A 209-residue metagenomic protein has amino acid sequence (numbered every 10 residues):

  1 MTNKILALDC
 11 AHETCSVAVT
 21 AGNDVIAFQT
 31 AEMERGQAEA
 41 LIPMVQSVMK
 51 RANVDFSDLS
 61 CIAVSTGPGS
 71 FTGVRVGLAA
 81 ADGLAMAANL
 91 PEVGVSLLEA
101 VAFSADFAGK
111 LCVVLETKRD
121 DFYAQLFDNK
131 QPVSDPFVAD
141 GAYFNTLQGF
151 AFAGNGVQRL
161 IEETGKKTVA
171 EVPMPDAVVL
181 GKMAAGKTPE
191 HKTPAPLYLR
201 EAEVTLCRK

Functional and structural regions predicted by a protein language model:
M1-V25, G36-E39, V93-K209: Oxyanion-binding and handling regions
T2, L59-I62: Phosphate-coordination loops involved in phosphoryl transfer and adenosine-cofactor binding
A27-T30: Short amphipathic
Q37-A52, L98: Short, well-ordered amphipathic alpha-helical segments that serve as non-catalytic structural scaffolds within diverse
V45-S60, T146-F150: Phosphate/pyrophosphate-binding loops at sites that engage ATP/ADP/AMP, CoA/4′-phosphopantetheine, polyphosphate
K50-D58, M86-V95: Phosphate-handling active-site elements
C61-E92: DPxDG-like acidic metal-binding loop motif
